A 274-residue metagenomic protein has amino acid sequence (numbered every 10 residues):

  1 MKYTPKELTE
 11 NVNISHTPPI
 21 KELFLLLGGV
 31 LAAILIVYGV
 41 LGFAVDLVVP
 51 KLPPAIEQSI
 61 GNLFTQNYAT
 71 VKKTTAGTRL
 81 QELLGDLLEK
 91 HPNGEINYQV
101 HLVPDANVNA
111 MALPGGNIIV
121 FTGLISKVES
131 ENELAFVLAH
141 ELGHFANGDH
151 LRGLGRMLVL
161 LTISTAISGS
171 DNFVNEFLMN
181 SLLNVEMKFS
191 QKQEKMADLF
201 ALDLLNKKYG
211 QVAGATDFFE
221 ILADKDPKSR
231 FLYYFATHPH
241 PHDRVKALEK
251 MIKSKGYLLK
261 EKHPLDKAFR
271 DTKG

Functional and structural regions predicted by a protein language model:
K2-G274: A Zn2+-metalloprotease active-site environment signal
